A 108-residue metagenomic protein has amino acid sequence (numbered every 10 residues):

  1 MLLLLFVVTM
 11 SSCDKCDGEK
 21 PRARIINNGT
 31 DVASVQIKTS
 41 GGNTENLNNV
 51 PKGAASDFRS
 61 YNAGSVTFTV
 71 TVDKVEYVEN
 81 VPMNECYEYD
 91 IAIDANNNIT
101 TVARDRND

Functional and structural regions predicted by a protein language model:
M1-C13: Sec-dependent bacterial lipoprotein signal peptides
C13-K20: Bacterial lipoprotein signal-peptidase II cleavage site
P21-G29: Asparagine-centered strand-capping/turn motif at beta-strand->loop junctions
T30-G41: Short, ordered, surface-exposed loop/turn motifs in non-cytosolic proteins
N46-P51, V81: Short beta-strand segments within Ig-like beta-sandwich modules, predominantly Fibronectin type-III
A54-D57, Y89: Short strand-edge motifs at loop-to-beta-strand transitions and within beta-strands of extracellular beta-rich domains
D57-V66: Short Pro-Gly-centered beta-turn/loop motif in secreted/extracellular proteins
V72-T100: Structured interaction patches on ligand/partner-binding surfaces of diverse proteins
